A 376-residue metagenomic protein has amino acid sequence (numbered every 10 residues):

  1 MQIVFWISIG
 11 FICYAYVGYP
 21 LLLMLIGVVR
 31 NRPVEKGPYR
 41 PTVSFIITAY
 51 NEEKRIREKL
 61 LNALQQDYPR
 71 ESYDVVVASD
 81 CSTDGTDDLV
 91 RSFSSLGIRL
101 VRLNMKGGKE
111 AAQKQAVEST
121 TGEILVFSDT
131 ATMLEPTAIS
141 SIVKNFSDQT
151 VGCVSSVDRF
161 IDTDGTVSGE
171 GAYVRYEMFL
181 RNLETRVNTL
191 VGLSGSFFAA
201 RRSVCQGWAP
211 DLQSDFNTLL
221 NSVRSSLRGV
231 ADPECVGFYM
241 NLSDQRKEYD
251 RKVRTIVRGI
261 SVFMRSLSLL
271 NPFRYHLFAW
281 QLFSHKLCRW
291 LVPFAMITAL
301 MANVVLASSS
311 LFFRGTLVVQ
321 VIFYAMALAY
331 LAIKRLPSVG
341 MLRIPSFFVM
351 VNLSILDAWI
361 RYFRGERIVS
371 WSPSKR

Functional and structural regions predicted by a protein language model:
M1-G37: N-terminal membrane-anchoring/stem segments of glycan-assembly enzymes
L25, G37, Y239, R289-R367: Membrane-embedded multi-pass helical conduit in multi-pass membrane proteins, especially envelope-biosynthetic
P41-S44, D74, N217: Cell-envelope/extracellular polymer assembly enzymes that use nucleotide-activated donors
L61-S72: Short, acidic, metal-binding catalytic loop of nucleotide-sugar glycosyltransferases
S79-D88, M105-K106, T132: A conserved acidic beta->alpha catalytic loop
E110-A112, P136-L212, F347: Long helical/loop segments within the catalytic core of UDP-sugar-dependent glycosyltransferases, especially the large
L125: Short aromatic/hydrophobic "clamp" motif used to bind/position activated sugar donors
F146-E177, P210, S214-F283, L353 (+1 more regions): Catalytic donor/gating beta->alpha subdomain of glycosyltransferases that bind UDP-sugars
